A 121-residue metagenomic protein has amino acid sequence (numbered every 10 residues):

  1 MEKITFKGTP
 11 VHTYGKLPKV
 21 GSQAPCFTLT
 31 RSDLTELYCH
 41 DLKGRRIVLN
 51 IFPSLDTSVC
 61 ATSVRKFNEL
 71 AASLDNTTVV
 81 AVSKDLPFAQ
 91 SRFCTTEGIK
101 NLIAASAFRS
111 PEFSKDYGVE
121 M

Functional and structural regions predicted by a protein language model:
M1-M121: Chalcogenol-based redox active-site neighborhoods
